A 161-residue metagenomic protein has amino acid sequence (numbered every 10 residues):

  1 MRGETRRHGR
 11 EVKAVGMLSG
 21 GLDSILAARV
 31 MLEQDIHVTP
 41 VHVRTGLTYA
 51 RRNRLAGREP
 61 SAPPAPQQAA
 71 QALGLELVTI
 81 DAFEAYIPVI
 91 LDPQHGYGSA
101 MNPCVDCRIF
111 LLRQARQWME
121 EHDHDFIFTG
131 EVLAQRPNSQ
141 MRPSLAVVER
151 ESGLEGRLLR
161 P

Functional and structural regions predicted by a protein language model:
M1-P161: ATP-dependent adenylation/nucleotidyltransferase module used to activate substrates
